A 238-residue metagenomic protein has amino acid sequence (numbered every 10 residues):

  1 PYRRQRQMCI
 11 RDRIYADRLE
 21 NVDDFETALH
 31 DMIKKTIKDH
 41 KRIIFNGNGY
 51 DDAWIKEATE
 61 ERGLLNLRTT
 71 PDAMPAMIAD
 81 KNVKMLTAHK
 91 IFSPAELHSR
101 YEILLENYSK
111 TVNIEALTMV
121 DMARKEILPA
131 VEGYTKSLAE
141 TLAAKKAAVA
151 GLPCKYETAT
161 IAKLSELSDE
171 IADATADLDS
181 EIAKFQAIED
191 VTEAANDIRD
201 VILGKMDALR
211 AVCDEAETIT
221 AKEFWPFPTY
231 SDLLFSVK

Functional and structural regions predicted by a protein language model:
P1-I10: Single conserved hydrophobic/aromatic residue that forms the stacking wall/gate of nucleotide- or nucleobase-binding
M8-C9, R18-I43: Active-site loops and adjacent core secondary-structure elements that bind or stabilize anionic groups
R11-D12, G151: Short acidic (Asp/Glu) and glycine-rich catalytic loops that position anionic groups and cofactors
Y15-L19, T135-L138: A generic secondary-structure signal for well-formed alpha-helical elements
D39-K238: C-terminal amphipathic alpha-helical interaction region
